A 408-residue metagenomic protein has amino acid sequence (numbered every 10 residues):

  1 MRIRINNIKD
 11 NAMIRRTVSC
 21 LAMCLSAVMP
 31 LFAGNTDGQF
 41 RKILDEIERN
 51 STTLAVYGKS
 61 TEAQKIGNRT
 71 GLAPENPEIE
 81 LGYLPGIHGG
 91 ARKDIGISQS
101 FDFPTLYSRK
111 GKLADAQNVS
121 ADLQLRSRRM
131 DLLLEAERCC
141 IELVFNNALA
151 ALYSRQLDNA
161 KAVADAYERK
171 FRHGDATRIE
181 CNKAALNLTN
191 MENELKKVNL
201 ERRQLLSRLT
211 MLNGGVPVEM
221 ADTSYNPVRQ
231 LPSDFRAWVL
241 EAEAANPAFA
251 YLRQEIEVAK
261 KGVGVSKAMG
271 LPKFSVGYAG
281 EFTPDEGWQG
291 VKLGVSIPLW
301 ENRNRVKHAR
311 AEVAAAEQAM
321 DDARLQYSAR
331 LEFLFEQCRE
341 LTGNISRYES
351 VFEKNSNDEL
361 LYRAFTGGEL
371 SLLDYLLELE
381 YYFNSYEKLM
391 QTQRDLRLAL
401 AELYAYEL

Functional and structural regions predicted by a protein language model:
M1-R41, L408: Bacterial Sec-dependent N-terminal signal peptides
N7-D10, D131-A245, L334-Q337, L341 (+2 more regions): Periplasmic alpha-helical coiled-coil/stalk elements that build and connect Gram-negative outer-membrane
L25, M29-E78, F101, R109 (+5 more regions): Bacterial Sec-pathway N-terminal export signals of envelope proteins
I43, N50, Y57, S100 (+23 more regions): Amphipathic alpha-helical coiled-coil segments and their boundaries
D45-F103, L240-K307, A311, E317-Q318 (+3 more regions): A small-residue-enriched
A55-K59, L72, D102-R129, S154 (+5 more regions): Sec/SRP-type N-terminal targeting helices
R128-R129, A136, N190-G215, E353-L408: Short segments within alpha-helical structural elements
